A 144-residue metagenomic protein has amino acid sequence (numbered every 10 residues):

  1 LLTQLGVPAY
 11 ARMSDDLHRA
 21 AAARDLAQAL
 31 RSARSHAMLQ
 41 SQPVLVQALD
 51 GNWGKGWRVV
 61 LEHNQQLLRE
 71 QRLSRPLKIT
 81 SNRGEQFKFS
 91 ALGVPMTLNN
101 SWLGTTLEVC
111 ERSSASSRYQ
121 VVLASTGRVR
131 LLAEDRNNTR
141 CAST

Functional and structural regions predicted by a protein language model:
Q4-S35, L39, P43-T144: N-terminal helix-rich module
